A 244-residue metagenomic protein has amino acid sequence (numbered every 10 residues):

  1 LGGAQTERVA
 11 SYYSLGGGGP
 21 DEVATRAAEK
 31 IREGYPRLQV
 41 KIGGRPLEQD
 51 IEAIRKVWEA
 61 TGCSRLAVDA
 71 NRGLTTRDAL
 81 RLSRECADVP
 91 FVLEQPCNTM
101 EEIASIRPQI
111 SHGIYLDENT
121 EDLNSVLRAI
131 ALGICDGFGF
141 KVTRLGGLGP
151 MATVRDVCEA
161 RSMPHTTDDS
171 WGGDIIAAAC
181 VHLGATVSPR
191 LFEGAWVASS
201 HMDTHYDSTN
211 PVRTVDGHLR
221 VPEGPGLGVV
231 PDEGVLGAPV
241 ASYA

Functional and structural regions predicted by a protein language model:
L1, A67, V92-P96, D168-S170 (+1 more regions): Flexible, glycine/charged-enriched surface loops at secondary-structure junctions
L1-L66, N71-L80, R84-E85, H205-A244: N-terminal capping/lid subdomain adjacent to the active-site entrance of alpha/beta enzymes
A4-A10, T61-D69, V89, R107-D117 (+1 more regions): Short beta-strand/loop segments at the ligand-binding rim of alpha/beta enzyme cores
E22-R26, G34, Q49-A53, T75-L82 (+8 more regions): General structural feature for long, well-ordered alpha-helical segments within catalytic domains of soluble enzymes
R32, E59-G62, D88-F91, D156-M163 (+2 more regions): Generic secondary-structure signature for well-ordered alpha-helical cores
L38-P46, R65-R72, V89-T99, H112-D122 (+1 more regions): Catalytic beta/alpha-barrel core
E85, N98-G113, E121-H218, P222: Shared catalytic-loop signature of beta/alpha-barrel
